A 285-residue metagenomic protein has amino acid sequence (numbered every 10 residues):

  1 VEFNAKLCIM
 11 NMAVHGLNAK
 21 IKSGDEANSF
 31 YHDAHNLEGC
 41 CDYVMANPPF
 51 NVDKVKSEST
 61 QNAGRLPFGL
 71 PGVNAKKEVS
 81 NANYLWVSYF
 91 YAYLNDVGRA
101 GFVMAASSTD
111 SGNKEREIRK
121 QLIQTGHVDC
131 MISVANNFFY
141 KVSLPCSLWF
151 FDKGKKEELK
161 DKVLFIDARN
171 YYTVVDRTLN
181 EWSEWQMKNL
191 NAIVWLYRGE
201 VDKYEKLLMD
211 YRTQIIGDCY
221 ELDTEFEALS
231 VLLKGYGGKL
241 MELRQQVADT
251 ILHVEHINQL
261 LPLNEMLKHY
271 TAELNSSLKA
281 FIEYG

Functional and structural regions predicted by a protein language model:
V1, D25-H32, M104-T109, N136-N137: Conserved short loop/turn motifs at secondary-structure junctions
F3-G39: S-adenosyl-L-methionine
E38-G285: A conserved structural/catalytic subdomain of Rossmann-like adenosyl-cofactor enzymes
